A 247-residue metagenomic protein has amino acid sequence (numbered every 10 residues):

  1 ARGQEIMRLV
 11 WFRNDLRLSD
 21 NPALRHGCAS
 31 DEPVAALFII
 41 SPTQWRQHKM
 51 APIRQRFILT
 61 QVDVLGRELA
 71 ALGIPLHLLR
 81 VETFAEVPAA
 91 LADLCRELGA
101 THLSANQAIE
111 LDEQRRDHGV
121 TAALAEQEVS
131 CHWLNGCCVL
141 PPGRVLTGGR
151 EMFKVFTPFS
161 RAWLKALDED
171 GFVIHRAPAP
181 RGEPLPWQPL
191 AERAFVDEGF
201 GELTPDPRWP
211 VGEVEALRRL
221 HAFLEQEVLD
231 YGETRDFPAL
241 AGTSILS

Functional and structural regions predicted by a protein language model:
R2-G171: Trp/Phe/Arg-rich N-terminal binding region typifying the photolyase-homology
K165-S247: Catalytic cores of enzymes that engage adenine nucleotides and/or redox cofactors via long glycine-rich, Lys/Arg/His
